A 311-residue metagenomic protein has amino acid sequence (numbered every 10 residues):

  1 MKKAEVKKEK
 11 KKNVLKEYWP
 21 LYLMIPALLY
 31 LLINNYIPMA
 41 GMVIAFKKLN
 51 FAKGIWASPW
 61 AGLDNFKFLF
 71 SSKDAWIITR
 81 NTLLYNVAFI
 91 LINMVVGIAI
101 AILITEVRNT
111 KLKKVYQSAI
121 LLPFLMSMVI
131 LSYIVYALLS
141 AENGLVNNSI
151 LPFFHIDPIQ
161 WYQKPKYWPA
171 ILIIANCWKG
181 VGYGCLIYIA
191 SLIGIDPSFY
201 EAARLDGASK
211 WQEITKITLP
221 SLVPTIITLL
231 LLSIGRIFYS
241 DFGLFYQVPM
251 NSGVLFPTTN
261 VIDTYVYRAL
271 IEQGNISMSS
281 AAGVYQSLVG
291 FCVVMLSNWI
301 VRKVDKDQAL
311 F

Functional and structural regions predicted by a protein language model:
M1-V14: Short, Lys/Arg-rich, polar N-terminal cytosolic tail immediately upstream of the first transmembrane signal-anchor
K12-F311: A structural signal for multi-pass alpha-helical bundles of membrane permease subunits that mediate small-molecule
